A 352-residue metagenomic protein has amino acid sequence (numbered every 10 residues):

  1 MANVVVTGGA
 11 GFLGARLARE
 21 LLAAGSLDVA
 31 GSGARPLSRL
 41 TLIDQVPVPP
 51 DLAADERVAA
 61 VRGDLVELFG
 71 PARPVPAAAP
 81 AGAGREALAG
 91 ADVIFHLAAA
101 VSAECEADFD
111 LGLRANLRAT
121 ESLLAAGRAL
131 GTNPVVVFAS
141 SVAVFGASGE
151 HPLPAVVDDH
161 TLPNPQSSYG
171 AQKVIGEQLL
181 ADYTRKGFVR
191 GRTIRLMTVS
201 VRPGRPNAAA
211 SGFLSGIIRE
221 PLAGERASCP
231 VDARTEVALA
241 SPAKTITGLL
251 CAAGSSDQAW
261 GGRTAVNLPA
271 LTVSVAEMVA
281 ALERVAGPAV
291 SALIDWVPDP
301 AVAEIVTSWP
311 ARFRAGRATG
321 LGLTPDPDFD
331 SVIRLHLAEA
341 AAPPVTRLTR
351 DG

Functional and structural regions predicted by a protein language model:
A2-L27: N-terminal Rossmann NAD(P)H-binding glycine-rich loop of SDR-like oxidoreductase domains
L65-A115: NAD(P)H-binding glycine-rich loop region in Rossmannoid oxidoreductase-like domains and their noncatalytic homologs
A107, L111-S122, S167, A171-Q172: Glycine-rich NAD(P)-binding loop of the Rossmann-fold in SDR/ketoreductase-type enzymes
E121-Q166: Conserved Rossmann-fold NAD(P)-dependent oxidoreductase catalytic core, especially the SDR/UDP-sugar
E150, N164-R192: Active-site Tyr-X1-5-Lys
A181-E236, P242-K244: NAD(P)-dependent short-chain dehydrogenase/reductase
P221, K244-G248, A252-A303, P343-R347 (+1 more regions): Mid/C-terminal beta-alpha module of Rossmann-like enzyme folds, strongest in SDR-family dehydrogenases/epimerases
P298, S308-G320, T324-G352: Amphipathic terminal alpha-helices
